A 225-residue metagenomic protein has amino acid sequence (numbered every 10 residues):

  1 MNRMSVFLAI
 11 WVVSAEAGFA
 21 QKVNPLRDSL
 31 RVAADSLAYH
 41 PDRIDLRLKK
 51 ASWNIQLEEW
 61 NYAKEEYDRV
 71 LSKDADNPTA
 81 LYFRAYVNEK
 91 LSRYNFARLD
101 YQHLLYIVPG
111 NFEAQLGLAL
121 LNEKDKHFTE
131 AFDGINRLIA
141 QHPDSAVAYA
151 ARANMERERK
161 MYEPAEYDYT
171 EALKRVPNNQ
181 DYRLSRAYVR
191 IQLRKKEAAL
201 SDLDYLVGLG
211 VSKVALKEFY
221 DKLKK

Functional and structural regions predicted by a protein language model:
N24-D28, Q192-K225: Terminal, low-structured helical/coil segments at or just beyond the last alpha-helical repeat
S36, R69-V70, H103-L104, R137-L138 (+2 more regions): Canonical positions in the second alpha-helix
Y39-H40, K73, I107-V108, Q141 (+2 more regions): Structural marker of alpha-solenoid helical repeat scaffolds
I44-D45, P78-T79, F112-E113, A146-V147 (+2 more regions): Helix-start (N-cap) detector for alpha-helical repeat units in TPR-like alpha-solenoids, especially tetratricopeptide
I55, Y82-E89, E123, A150-R157 (+1 more regions): Position-specific recognition of the canonical hydrophobic site in helix A of tetratricopeptide repeat
